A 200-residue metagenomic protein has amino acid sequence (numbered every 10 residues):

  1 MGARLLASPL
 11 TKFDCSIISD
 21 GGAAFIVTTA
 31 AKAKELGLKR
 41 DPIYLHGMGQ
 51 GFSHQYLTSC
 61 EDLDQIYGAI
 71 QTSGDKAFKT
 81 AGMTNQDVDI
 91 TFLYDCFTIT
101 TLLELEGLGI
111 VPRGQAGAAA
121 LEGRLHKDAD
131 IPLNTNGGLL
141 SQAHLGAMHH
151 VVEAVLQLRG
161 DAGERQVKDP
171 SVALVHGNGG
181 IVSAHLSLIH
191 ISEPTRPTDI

Functional and structural regions predicted by a protein language model:
L5-T72, E122-I131, T135-N136, V152 (+2 more regions): Condensing-enzyme catalytic core mediating Claisen C-C bond formation in acyl metabolism
M48-G51, D89-T98, G138-L139: A short beta-alpha structural unit
L57-D62, D95-A118, I181-L188: Short glycine/threonine-rich loop-to-helix capping motif typified by GTGT followed within a few residues by an Asp-Pro
S73-D87: Phosphate/pyrophosphate-binding loops at sites that engage ATP/ADP/AMP, CoA/4′-phosphopantetheine, polyphosphate
T101-Q157: C-terminal hydrophobic structural anchor segments that stabilize assembly/packing rather than catalytic chemistry
E153-G163, G177-G179: Alpha-helix capping/hinge segments and adjacent helical runs
I189-I200: Single conserved hydrophobic/aromatic residue that forms the stacking wall/gate of nucleotide- or nucleobase-binding
